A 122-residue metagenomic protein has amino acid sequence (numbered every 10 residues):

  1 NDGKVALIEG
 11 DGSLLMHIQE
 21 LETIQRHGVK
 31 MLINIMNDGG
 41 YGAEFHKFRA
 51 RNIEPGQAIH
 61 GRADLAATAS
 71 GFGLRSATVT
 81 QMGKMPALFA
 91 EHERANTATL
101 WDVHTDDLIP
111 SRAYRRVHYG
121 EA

Functional and structural regions predicted by a protein language model:
N1-A122: Thiamine diphosphate
